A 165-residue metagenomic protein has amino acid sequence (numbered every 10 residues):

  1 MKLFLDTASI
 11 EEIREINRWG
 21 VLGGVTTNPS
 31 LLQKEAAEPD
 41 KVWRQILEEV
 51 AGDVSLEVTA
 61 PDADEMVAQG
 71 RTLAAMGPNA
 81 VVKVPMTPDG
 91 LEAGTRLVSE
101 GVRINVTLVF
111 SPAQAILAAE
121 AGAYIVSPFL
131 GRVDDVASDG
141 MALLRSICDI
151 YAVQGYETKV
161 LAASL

Functional and structural regions predicted by a protein language model:
M1-L5, S9-R14, W19-L22, T26-E100 (+1 more regions): Active-site beta->alpha loop and helix N-cap motifs at the rims of alpha/beta catalytic domains
L5, G24, V106-T107, A162: Conserved SAM-binding loop
A8, F110-A113: Short beta-to-alpha connector loops in regulatory alpha/beta signaling domains
P88, G94, R103-N105, P112-L165: Catalytic alpha/beta core domains of metabolic enzymes, predominantly
